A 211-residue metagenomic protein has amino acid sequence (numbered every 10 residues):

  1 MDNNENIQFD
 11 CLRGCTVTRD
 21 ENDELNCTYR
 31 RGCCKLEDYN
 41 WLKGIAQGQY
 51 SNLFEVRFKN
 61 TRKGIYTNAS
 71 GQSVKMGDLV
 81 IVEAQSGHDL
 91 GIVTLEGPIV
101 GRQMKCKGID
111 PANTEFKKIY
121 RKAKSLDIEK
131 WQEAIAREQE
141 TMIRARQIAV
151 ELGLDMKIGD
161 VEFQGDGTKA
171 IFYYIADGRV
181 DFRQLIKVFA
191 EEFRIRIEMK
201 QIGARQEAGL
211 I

Functional and structural regions predicted by a protein language model:
D2-I211: Acidic-enriched and Gly/Ser
